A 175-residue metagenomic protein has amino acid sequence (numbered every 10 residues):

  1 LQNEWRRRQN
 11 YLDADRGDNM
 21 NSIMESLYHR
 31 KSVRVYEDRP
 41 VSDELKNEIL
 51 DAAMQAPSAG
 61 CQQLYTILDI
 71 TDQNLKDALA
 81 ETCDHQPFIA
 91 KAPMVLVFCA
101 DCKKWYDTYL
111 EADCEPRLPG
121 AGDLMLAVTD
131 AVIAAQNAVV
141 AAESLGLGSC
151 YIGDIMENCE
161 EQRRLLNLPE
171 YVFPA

Functional and structural regions predicted by a protein language model:
W5, L12, R16-D107: N-terminal amphipathic, basic helical "cap/leader" segment at the start of enzyme domains
R30, I49-Q55, L96, P119-L165: Small-aliphatic-rich amphipathic alpha-helix that forms the alpha element of a beta-alpha
E81, L110, R163-R164: Short amphipathic alpha-helical segments
D84-Q86, D113-C114, N167: Short, solvent-exposed amphipathic alpha-helical segments in soluble enzyme and RNA/protein-processing domains
I89-P93, N167-A175: A glycine-rich helix N-cap at a beta->alpha junction
Y106-E115: Short, flexible, mixed-charge acidic loops at enzyme active sites
